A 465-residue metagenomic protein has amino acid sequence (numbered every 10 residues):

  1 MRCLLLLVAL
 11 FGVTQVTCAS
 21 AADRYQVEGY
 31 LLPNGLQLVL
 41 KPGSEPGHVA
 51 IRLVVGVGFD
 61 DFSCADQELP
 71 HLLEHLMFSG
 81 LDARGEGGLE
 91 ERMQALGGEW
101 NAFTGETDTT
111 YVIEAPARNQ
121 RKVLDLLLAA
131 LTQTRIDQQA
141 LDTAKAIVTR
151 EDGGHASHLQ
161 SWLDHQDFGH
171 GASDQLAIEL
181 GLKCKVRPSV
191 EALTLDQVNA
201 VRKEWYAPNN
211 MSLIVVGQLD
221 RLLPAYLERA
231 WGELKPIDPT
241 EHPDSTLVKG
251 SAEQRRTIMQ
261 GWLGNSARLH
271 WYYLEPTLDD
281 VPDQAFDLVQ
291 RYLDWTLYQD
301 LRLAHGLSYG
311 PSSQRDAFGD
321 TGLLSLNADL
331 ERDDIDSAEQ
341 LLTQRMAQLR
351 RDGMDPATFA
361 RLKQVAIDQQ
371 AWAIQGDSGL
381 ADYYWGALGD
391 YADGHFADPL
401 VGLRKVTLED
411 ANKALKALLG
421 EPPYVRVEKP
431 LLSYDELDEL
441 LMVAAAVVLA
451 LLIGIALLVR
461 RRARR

Functional and structural regions predicted by a protein language model:
L4-Q15: Bacterial N-terminal signal peptides
A22-E28, F168-M211, A387-A414: Histidine-acidic residue clusters that define the catalytic metal-binding segment of zinc metallopeptidase domains
G35, L53, H71, M93 (+12 more regions): Buried hydrophobic packing residues in well-ordered domains
R52-E114, L180, W295-L307: M16/MPP (pitrilysin/insulinase) zinc-metallopeptidase core fold and M16-derived inactive scaffolds
D82, L89-V201, K249, T358-A381: Acidic/histidine-enriched segments that form metal/cofactor-coordinating and catalytic pocket/exosite environments
A207, S212-A267, Y273-T277, L449-L452: An aromatic/glycine/proline-enriched structural segment found at the starts of mature extracellular/organellar domains
S212-G217, R351-G353, A357-R465: C-terminal regions of mature proteins
H270-Y272, Q290-L330: A structural supersecondary motif
